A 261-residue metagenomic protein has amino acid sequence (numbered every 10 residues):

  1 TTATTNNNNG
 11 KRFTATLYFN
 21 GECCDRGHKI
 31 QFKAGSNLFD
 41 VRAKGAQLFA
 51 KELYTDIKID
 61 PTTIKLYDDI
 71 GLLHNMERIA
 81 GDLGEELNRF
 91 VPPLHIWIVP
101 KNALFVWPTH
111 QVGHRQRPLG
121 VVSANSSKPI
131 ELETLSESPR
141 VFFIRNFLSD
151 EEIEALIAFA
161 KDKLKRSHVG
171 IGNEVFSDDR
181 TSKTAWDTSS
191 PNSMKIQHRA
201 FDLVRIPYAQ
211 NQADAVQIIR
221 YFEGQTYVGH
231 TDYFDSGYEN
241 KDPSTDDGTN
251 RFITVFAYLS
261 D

Functional and structural regions predicted by a protein language model:
T1-D261: Fe(II)/2-oxoglutarate oxygenase catalytic core
